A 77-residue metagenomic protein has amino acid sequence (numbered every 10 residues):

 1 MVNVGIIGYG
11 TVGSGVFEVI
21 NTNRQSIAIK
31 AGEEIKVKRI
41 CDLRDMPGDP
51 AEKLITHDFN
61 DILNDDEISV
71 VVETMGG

Functional and structural regions predicted by a protein language model:
M1-G77: N-terminal glycine-/serine-/threonine-rich beta1-alpha1-beta2 phosphate-ribose binding loop of Rossmann-like
